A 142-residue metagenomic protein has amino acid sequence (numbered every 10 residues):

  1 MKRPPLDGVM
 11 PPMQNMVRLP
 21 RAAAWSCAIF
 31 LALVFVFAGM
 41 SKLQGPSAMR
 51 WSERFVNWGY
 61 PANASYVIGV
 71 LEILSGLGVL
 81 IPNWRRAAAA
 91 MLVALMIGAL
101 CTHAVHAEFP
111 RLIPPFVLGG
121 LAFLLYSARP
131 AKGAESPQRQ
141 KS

Functional and structural regions predicted by a protein language model:
K2-S142: Membrane-interface extramembranous regions
